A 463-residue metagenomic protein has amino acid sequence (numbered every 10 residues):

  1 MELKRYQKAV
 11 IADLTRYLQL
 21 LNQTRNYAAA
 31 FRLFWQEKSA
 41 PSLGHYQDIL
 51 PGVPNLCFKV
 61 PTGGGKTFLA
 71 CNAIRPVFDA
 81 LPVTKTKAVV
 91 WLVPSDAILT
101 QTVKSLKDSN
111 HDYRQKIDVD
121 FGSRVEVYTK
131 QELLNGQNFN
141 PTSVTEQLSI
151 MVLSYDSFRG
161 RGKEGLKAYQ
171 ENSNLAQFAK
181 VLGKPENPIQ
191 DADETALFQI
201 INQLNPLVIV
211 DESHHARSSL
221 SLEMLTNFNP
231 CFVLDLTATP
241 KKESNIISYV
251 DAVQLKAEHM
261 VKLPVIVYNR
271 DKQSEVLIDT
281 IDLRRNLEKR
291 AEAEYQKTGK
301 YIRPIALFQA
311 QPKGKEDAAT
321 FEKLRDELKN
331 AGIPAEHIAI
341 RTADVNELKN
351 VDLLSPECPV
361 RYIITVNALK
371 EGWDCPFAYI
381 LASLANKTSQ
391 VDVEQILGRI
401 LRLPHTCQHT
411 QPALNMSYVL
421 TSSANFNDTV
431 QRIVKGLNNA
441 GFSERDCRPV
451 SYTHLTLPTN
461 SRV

Functional and structural regions predicted by a protein language model:
M1-L56: Conserved pre-motif I regulatory segment
K8, A12-L14, D79-A80, T100 (+10 more regions): Helicase-associated low-complexity regulatory tails and linkers flanking the ATPase motor
G52-L56, K87, V360: Pre-Walker A (Motif I) flank of P-loop NTPase domains
G52-N72: Walker A/P-loop
L69-V83: Walker A/P-loop NTP-binding motif
K87-S109: Conserved Walker A/P-loop ATP-binding site and its immediately adjacent core in helicase/helicase-like ATPase domains
E212-H214, L369: Conserved Walker B
W373-N386: A short beta-strand element within the Helicase C-terminal
